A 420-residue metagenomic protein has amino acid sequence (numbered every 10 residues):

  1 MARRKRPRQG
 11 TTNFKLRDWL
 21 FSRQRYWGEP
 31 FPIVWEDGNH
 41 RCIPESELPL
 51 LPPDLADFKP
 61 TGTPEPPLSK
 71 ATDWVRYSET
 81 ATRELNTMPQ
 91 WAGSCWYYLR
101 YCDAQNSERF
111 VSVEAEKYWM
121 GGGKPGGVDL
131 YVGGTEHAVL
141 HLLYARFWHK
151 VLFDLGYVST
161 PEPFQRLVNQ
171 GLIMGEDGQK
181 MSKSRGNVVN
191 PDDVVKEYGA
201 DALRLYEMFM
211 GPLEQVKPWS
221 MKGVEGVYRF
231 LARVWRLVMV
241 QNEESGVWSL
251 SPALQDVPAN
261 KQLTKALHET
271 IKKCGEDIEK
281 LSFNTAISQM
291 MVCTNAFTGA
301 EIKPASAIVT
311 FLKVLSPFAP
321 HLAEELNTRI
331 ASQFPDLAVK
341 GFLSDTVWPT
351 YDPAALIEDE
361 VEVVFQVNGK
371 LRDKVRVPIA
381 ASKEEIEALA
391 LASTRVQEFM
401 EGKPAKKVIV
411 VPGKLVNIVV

Functional and structural regions predicted by a protein language model:
M1-M239, T264-N295, S306-L315, I418: Structured secondary-structure scaffolds
M1-N13, Q24-Y26, N106-S107, V363-V420: NTP/phosphate- and nucleic-acid-binding module
S22-Y26, E65-P66, E162, V347-E358 (+1 more regions): Short linear motifs in intrinsically disordered
I33-E45, P49-P53, M174-G175, E244-K272 (+2 more regions): Acidic, turn-prone loop/beta-hairpin segments
T82, D359, G402-K403: Residues that act as N-cap/strand-start positions at coil-to-secondary-structure junctions
F153, V195, S316, N327-T328 (+2 more regions): Residue-level preference for well-ordered alpha-helical positions
P163-Q165, F342, P404: A short coil-to-beta-strand element that immediately follows conserved catalytic motifs
L237, C293, R329, S393-V396: Conserved, well-folded catalytic cores of nucleic-acid-processing and energy-transducing macromolecular machines
